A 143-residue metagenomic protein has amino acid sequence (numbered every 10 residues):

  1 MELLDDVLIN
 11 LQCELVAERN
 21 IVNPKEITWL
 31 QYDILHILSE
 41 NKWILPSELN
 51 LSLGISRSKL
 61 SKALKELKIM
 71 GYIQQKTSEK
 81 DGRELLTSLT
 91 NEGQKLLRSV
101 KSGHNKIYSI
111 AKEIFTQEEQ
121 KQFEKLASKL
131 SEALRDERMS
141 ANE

Functional and structural regions predicted by a protein language model:
M1, E118-E143: C-terminal regulatory/oligomerization modules of transcriptional regulators
M1-K25: N-terminal leader segment of winged-helix/HTH proteins
L15-R19, L60, G71, V100 (+3 more regions): Hydrophobic recognition helices of helix-based DNA-binding modules
A17-K59: N-terminal helix-turn-helix DNA-binding core of bacterial DNA-binding proteins
N20-E26, S109-Q117, N142-E143: Short helix-loop hinge/linker segments at domain boundaries
H36-E40, K101, S128: Short, locally clustered residues in the helix-turn-helix/winged-helix DNA-binding domain
E66-K125: Charged, amphipathic alpha-helical coiled-coil/dimerization segments
